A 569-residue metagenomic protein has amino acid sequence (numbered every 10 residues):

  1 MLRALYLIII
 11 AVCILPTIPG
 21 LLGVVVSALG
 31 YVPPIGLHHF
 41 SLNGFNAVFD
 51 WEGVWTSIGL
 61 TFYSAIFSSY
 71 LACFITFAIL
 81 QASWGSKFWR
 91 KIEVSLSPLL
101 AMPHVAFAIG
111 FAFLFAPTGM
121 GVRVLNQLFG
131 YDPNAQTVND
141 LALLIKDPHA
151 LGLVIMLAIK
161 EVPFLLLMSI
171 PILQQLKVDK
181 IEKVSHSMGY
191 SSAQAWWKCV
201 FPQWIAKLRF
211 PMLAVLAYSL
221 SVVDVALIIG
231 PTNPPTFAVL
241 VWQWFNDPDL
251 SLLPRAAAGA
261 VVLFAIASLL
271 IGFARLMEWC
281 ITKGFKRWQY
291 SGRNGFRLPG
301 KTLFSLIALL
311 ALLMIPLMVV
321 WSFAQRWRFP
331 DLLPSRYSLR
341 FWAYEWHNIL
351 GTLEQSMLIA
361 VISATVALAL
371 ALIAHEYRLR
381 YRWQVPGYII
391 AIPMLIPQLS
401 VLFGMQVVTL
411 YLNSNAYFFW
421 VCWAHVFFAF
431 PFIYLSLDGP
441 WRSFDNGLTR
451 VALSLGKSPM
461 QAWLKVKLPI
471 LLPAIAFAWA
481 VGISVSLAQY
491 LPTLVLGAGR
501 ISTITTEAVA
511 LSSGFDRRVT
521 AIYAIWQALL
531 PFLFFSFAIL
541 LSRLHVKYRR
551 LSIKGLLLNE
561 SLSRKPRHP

Functional and structural regions predicted by a protein language model:
L2-P33, N46-Q174, Q203, K207-D224 (+10 more regions): Membrane-water interface segments at the C-terminal ends of transmembrane alpha-helices in multi-pass inner-membrane
P34, H38, D224-S251, P330-S335 (+2 more regions): Glycine-rich helix-loop "coupling/hinge" segments at transmembrane-helix boundaries in multipass transporters
D132, K183-A195, K283-R293, P330-L339: Juxtamembrane inter-helical linkers in multi-pass membrane proteins
Q174-D179, K183-W204, F444, R450-L471: Short helix-to-coil transition segments within interhelical loops that connect adjacent transmembrane helices
L176-D179, R275-K283, F444-G447, I539-I553: Membrane-interface capping segments at transmembrane-helix boundaries
D249-A257, V261: Helix-loop-helix hairpin linking two adjacent transmembrane segments in secondary transporters
M277-L303: Flexible interhelical linker loops that connect adjacent transmembrane helices in multi-pass membrane transporters
I553-P569: Short, intrinsically disordered terminal tails adjacent to the first/last structured region
